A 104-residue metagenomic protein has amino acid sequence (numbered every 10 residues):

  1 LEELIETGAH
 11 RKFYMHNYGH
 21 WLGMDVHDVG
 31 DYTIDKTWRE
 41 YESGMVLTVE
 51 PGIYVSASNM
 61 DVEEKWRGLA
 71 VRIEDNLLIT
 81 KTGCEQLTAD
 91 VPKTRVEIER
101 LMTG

Functional and structural regions predicted by a protein language model:
L1-F13: Histidine/acidic-rich helix-loop-helix segments that form or flank divalent-metal centers in metalloenzyme catalytic
R11, Y18-G19, M24-G104: Charged, cofactor-coupling segments
